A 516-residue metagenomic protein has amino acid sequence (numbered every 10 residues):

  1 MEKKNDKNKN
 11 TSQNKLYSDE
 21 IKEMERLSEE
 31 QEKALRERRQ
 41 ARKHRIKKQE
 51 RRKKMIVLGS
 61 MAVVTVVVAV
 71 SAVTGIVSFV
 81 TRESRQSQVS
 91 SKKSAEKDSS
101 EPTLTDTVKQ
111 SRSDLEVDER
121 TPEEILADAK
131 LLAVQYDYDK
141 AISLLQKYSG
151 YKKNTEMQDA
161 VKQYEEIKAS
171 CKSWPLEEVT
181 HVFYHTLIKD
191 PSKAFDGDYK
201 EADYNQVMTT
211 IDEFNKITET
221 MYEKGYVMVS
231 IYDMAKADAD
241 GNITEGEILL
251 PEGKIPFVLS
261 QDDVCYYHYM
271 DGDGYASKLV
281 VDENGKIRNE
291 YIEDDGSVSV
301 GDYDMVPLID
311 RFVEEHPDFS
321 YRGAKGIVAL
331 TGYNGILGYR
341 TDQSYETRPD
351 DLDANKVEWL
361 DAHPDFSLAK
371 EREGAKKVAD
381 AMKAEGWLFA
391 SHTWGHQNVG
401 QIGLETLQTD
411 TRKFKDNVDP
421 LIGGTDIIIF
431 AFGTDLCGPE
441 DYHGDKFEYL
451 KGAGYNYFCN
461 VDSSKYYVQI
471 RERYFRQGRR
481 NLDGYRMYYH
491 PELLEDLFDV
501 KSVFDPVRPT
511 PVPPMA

Functional and structural regions predicted by a protein language model:
M1-K48, R52: N-terminal targeting leaders characterized by basic, low-complexity, disordered sequences that direct proteins
N8, S18, K53, A62 (+1 more regions): Low-complexity intrinsically disordered segments
S28-R42, F79-S170, L176-E177: N-terminal, intrinsically disordered, polar/charged segments of Gram-positive cell-envelope systems that serve as
I56, S71-T81: Juxtamembrane cytosolic interface motif at the C-terminal end of transmembrane helices
S60-A72: Hydrophobic membrane-insertion alpha-helices, especially the h-region of bacterial N-terminal signal peptides
I142-Q146, G150-Y151, E165, A169-I231 (+6 more regions): C-terminal active-site subregion of NodB/CE4 polysaccharide deacetylases
E177-G197, E201, G241-I243, L250-F257 (+1 more regions): Metal-dependent polysaccharide deacetylase catalytic core of the NodB/CE4 family, i.e., the active-site-bearing domain
